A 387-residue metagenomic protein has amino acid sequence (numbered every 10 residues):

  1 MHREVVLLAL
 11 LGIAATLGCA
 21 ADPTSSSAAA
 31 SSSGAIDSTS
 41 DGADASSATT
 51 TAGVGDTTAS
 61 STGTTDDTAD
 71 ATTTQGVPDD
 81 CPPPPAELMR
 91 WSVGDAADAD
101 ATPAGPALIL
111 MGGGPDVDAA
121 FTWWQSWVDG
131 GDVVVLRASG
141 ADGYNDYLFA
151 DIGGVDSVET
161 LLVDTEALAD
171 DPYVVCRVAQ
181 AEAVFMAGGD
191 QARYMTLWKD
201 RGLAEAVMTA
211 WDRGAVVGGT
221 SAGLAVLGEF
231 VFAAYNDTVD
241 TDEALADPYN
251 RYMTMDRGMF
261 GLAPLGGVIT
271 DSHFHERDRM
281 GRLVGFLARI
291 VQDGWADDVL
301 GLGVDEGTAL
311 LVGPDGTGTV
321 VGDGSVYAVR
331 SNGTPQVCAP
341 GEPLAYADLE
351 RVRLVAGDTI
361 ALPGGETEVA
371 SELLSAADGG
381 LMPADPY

Functional and structural regions predicted by a protein language model:
M1-E4: Positively charged n-region of N-terminal signal peptides that target proteins for export
L7-T16: Bacterial N-terminal signal peptides
T16-D80: Ser/Thr-rich, Pro/Gly/Ala-heavy low-complexity intrinsically disordered linkers and tails of secreted extracellular
D79-G130, G140, Y144-N145, I152 (+3 more regions): C-terminal and late-domain segments of enzyme folds
G140-Q180: Portal/gating segments that form or line small-molecule/metal binding sites
R177-Q180, D200-G214: Catalytic-core regions built around general acid/base machinery
A187-G188, W211-V231: Catalytic nucleophile loop
Q191-R201: Glycine/threonine-rich flexible loop motifs
